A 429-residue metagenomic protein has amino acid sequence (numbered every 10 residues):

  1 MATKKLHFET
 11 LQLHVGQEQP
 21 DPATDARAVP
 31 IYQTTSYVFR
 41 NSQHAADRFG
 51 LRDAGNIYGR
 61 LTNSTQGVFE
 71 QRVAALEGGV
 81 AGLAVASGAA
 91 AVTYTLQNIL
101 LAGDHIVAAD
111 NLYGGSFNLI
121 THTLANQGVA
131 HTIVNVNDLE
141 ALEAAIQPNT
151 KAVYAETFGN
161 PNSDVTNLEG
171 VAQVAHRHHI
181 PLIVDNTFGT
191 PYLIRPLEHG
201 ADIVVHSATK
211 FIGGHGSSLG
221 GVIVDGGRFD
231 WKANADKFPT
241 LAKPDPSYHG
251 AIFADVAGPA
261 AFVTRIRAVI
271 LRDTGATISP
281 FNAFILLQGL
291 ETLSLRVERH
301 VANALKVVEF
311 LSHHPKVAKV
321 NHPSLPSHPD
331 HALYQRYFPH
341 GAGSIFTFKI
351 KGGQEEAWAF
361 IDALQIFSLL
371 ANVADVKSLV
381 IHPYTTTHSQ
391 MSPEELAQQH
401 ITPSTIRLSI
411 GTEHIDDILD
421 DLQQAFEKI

Functional and structural regions predicted by a protein language model:
A2-N63, Q71-R72: N-terminal "arm"/small-domain region of PLP-dependent enzymes with the aminotransferase-like
A2-T3, G16, P20, L83-H313: Conserved PLP-enzyme active-site core in the AAT-like
N41-A90, G115-T123: Conserved N-terminal alpha-helix of the aminotransferase class I/II PLP-enzyme fold
G78, N149, K316-K319, I366 (+1 more regions): Glycine-centered tight turns that cap/initiate beta-strands
T121, P148, R296, D362 (+1 more regions): PLP-dependent enzyme catalytic core of the Aspartate aminotransferase-like
F158, T187-G189, L325, K351 (+1 more regions): Active-site beta-loop-alpha junctions enriched in small/polar residues
V224, T347-K349, S409-G411: Short hydrophobic/aromatic beta-strand micro-patches that form the beta-sheet surface supporting nucleotide- or nucleic
T274-T277, F281-A283, Q288-T292, V297-R299 (+3 more regions): Conserved small-domain helix->loop->beta segment predominantly found in fold-type I
